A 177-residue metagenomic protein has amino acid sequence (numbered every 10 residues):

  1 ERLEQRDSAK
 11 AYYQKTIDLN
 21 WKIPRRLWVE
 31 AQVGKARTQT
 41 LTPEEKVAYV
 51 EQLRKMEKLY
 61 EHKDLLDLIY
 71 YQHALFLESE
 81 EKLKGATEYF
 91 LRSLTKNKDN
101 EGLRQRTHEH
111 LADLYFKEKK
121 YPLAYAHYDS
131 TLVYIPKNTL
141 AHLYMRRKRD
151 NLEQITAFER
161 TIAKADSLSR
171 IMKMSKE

Functional and structural regions predicted by a protein language model:
L3, T42-P43, E80, E118 (+2 more regions): Structural motif corresponding to the intra-repeat A-B loop/turn of tetratricopeptide repeats
K15-R25, Q39-L41, R54-L65, R92-E101 (+1 more regions): Solenoid-like repeat scaffolds
E30, K35-R37, M56, H73 (+3 more regions): Structural register within alpha-helical repeat arrays
Q105-H110, Y115-E177: Extracytoplasmic/secretory-pathway proteins
